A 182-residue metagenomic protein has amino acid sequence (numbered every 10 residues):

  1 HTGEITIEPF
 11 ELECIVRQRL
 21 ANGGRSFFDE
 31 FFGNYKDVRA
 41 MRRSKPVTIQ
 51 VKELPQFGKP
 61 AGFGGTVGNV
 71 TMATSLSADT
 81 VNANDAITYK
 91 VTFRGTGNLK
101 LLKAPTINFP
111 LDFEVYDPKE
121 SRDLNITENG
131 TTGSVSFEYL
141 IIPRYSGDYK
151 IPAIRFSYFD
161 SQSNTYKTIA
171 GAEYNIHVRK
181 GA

Functional and structural regions predicted by a protein language model:
H1-A182: Surface-exposed interaction/ligand-binding surfaces
